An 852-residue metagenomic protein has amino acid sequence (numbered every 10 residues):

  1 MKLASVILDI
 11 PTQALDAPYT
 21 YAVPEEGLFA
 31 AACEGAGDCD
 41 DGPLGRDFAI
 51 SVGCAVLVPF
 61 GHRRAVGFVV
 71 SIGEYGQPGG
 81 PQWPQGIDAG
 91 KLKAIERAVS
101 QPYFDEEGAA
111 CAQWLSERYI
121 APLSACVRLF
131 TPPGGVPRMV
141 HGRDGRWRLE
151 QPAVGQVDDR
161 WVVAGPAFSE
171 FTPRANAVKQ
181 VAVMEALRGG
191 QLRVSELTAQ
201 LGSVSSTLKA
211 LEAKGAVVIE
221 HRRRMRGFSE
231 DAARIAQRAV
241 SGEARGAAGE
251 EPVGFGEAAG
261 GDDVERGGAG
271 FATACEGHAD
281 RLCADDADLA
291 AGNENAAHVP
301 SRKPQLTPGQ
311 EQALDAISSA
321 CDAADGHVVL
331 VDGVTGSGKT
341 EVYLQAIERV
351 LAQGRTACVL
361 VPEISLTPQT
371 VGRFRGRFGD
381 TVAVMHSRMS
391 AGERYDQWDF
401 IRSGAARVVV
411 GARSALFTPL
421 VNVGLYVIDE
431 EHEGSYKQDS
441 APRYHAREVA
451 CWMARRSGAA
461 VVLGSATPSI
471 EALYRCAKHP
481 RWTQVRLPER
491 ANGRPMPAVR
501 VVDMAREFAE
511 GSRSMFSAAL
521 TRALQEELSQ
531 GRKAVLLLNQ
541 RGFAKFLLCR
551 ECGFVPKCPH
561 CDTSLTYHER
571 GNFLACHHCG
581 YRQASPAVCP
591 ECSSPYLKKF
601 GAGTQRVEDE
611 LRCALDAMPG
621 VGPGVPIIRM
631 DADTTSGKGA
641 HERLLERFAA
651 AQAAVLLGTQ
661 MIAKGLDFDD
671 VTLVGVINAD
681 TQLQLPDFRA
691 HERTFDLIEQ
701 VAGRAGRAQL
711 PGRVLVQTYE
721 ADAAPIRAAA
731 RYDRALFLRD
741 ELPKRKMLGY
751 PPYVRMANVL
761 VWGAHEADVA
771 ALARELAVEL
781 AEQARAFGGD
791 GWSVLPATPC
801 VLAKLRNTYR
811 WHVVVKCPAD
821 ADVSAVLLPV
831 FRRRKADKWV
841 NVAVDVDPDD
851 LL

Functional and structural regions predicted by a protein language model:
M1-S465, A472, A477-R494, V814 (+1 more regions): Accessory, non-ATPase domains that flank or precede helicase/AAA+ motor cores in DNA-metabolism machines
T12, L615-V625, L780-S793, K835-W839: Short secondary-structure junctions
A110, A182, S206, R606-D609 (+2 more regions): Amphipathic alpha-helical interaction segments
R302-T307, E311, D315, D325-N758 (+3 more regions): Inter-lobe coupling/hinge segments of SF2-like helicase ATPases
A735-L736, L742-P743, L780-E782, D820 (+1 more regions): Surface-exposed amphipathic alpha-helical segments in non-transmembrane regions that serve as interaction surfaces
A767-E782: Extracytoplasmic/periplasmic
S793-R806, A843-L852: Short proline/glycine- and acidic-rich turn/helix-capping motifs at secondary-structure junctions
